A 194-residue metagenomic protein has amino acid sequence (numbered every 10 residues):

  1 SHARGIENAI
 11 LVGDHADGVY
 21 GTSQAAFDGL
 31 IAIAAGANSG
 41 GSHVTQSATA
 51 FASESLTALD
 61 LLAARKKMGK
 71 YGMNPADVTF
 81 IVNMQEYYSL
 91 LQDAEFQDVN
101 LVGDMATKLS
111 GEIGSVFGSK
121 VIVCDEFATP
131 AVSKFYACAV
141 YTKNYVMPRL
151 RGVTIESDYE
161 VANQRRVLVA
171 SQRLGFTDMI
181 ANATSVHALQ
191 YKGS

Functional and structural regions predicted by a protein language model:
S1-K66, A188-S194: Alpha-helical scaffold segments that mediate packing/assembly in large oligomeric complexes
R4-L11, M73-D77, F96, T177 (+1 more regions): Intrinsically disordered or highly flexible coil/loop and linker segments, enriched in small and charged/polar residues
L11-T22, V78-T79, Q92-V102: Short acidic alpha-helical/loop segments enriched in Asp/Glu that coordinate divalent cations
L30, A76-T79, Y87-Y88: Conserved active-site beta-strand-loop modules that form the wall/rim of enzyme catalytic pockets and either contain
A34, S39-S42, Q46-S47, Q92-S194: Sequence/fold signature of self-assembling virion shell proteins
K67, L90-D93: Residues that form generic nucleotide/phosphate-binding pockets
M68, M73-V78, V82: Ordered core of a single globular domain
N83-Y87, E126: Histidine- and/or cysteine-centered catalytic micro-motif in compact active-site loops
